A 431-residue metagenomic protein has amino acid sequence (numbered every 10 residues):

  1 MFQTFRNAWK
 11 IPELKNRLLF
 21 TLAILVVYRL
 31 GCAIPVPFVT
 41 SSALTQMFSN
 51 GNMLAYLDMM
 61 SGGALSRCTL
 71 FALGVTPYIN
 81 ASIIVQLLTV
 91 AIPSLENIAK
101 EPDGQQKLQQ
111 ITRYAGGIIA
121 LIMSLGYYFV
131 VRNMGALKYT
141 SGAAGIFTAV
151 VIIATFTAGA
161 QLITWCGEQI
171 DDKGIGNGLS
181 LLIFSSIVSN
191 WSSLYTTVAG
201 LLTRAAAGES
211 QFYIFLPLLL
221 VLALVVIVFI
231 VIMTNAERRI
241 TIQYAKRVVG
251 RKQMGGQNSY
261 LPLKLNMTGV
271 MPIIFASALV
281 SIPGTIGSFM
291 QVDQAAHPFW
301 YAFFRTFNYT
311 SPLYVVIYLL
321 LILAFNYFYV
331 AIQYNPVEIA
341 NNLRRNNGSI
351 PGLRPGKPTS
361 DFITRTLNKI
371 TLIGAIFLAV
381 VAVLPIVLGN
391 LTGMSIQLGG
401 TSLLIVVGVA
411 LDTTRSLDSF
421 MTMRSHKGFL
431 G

Functional and structural regions predicted by a protein language model:
M1-A99, D103-G431: N-terminal cationic and glycine-rich segments that engage phosphates or anionic surfaces
